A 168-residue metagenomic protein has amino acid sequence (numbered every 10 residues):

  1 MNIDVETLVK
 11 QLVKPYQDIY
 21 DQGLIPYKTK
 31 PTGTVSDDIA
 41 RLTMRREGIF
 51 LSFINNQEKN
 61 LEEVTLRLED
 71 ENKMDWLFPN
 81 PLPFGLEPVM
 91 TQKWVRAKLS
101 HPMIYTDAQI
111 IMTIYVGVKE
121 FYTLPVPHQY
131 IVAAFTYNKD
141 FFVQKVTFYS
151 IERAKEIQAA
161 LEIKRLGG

Functional and structural regions predicted by a protein language model:
I3-L61, D70-K73, L82, L86-G168: A cross-family detector of function-defining hotspots
V64: Structured-RNA-binding interfaces characteristic of tRNA pseudouridine synthases
